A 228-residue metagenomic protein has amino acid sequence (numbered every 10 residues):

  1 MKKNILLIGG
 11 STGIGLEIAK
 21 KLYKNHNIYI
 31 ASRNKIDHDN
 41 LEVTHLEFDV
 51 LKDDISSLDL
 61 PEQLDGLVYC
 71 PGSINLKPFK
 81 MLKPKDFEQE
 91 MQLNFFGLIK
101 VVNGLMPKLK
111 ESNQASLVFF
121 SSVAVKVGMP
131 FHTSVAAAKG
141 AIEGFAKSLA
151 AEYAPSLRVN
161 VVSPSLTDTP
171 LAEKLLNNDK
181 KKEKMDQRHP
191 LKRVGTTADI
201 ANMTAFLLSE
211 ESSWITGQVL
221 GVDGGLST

Functional and structural regions predicted by a protein language model:
S11, A19: N-terminal Rossmann NAD(P)H-binding glycine-rich loop of SDR-like oxidoreductase domains
P78-F79, K83-M91, K181, M185: Substrate-binding pocket helix/loop in short-chain dehydrogenase/reductase
L82, G128-A136, S148: Active-site loop-to-helix junction immediately N-terminal to the catalytic Tyr of the SDR YXXXK motif in Rossmann-fold
V102, A138, A146: Active-site helix of classical SDR
P107, A150-P155, S213: Alpha-helical segment proximal to the catalytic Tyr-Lys
S122: Residue(s) in the substrate-gating loop at a strand-loop-helix junction that position the organic substrate next
R193-V222, S227: C-terminal substrate-recognition "lid" of short-chain dehydrogenase/reductases
